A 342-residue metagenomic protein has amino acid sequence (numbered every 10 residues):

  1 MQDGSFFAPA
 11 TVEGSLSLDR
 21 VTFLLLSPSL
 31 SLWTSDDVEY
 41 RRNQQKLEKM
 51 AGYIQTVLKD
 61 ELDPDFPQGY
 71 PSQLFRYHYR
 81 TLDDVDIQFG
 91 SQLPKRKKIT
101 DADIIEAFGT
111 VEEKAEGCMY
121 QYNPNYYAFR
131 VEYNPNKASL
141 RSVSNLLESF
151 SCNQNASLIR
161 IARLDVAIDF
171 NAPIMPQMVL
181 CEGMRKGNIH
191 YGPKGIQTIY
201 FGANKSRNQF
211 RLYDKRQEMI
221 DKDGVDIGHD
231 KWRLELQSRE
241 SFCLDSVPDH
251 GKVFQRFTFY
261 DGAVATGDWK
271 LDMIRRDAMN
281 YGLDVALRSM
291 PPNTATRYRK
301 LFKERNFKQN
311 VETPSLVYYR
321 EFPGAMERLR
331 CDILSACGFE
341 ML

Functional and structural regions predicted by a protein language model:
M1-M290, K308-L342: Structured, helix-rich domain cores that form ligand/interaction pockets
A295-K300: Helix-turn-helix DNA-binding segment
